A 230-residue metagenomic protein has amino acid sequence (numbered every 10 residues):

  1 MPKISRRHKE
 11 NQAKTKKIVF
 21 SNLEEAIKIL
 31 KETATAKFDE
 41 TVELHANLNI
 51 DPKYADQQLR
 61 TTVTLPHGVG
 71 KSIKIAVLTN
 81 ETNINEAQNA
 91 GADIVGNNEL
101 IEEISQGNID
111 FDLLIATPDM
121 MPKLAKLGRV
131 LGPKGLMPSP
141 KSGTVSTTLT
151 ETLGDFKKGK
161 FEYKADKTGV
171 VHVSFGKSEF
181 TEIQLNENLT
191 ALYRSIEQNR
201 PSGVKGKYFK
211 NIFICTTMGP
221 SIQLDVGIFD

Functional and structural regions predicted by a protein language model:
P2-K16: Generic N-terminal amphipathic, Lys/Arg-enriched alpha-helix
E24-N85: Translation machinery proteins
A26, A87, G132, I214: Residue-level signature of catalytic and energy-coupling elements of molecular machines, predominantly ATP/GTP-dependent
F38-V42, N199-N211: Flexible, glycine/charged-enriched surface loops at secondary-structure junctions
A46, T79, T117-P118, F175-K177 (+2 more regions): Flexible glycine-/small-residue-rich
V69-K71, E81, D166-G169, K205-Y208 (+1 more regions): Short flexible coil/turn linkers enriched for glycine and charged/polar residues that connect secondary-structure
N85-Q88, E102: Feature captures the catalytic cores and cofactor-binding loops of soluble hydro-lyases/lyases that act on carboxylate
A92-E197: Long, charge-patterned amphipathic alpha-helical coiled-coil/hairpin "stalk" segments used as oligomerization
